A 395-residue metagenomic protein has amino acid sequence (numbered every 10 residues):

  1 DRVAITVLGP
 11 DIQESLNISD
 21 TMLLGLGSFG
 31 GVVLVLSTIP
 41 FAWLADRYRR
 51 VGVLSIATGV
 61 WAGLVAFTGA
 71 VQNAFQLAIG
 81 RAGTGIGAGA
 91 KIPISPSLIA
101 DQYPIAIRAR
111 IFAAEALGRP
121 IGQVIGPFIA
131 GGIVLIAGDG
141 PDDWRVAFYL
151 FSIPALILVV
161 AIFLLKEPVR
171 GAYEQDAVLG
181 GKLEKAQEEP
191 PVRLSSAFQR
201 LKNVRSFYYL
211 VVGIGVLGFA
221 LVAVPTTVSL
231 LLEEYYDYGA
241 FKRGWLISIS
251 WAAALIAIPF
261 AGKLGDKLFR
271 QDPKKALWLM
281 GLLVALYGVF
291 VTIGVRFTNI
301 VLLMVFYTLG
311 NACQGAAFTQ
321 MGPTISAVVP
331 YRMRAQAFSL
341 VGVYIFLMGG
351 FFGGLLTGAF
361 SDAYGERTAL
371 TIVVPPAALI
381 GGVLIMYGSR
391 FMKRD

Functional and structural regions predicted by a protein language model:
I5-T6, V204-P259, F318, G322 (+1 more regions): Extracytoplasmic gate region of multi-pass secondary transporters
N17, R49, A70-Q76, G87 (+2 more regions): Helix-breaking motifs and short loop linkers at transmembrane-helix boundaries and internal kinks in secondary membrane
S28-A42, S248-A261: Central cavity-lining transmembrane alpha-helices of secondary-active solute carriers, predominantly the Major
L36-F75: Conserved MFS/SLC helix-loop-helix module at the cytosolic interface between two early adjacent transmembrane helices
G52-A66, K275-V291: Structural signature of the two symmetry-related core transmembrane helices
G80-P120: Cytoplasmic helix-loop-helix junction between adjacent transmembrane helices in 12-TM secondary transporters
E115-R170: Helix-loop-helix hairpin linking two adjacent transmembrane segments in secondary transporters
V169-V211: Juxtamembrane intracellular "pre-TM" segments in multi-pass secondary transporters
